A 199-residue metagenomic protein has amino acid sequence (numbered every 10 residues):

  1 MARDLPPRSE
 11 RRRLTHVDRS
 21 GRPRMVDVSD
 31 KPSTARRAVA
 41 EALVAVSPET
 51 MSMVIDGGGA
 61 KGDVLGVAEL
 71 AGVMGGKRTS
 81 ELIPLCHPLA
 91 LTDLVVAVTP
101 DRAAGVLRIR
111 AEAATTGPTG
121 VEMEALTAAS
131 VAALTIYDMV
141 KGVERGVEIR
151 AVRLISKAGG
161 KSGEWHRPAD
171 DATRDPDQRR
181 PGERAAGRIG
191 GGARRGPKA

Functional and structural regions predicted by a protein language model:
A2-L65, L70-A199: C-terminal binding/interaction regions
